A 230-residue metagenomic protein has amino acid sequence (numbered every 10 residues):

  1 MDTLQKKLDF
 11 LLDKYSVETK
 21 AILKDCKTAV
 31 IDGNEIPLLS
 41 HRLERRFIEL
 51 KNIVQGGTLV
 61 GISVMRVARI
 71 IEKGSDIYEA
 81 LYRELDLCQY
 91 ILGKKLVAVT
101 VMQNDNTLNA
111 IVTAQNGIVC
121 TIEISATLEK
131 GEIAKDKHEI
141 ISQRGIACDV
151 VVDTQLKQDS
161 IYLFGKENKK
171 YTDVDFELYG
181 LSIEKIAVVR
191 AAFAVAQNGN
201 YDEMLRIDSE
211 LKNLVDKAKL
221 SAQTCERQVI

Functional and structural regions predicted by a protein language model:
M1-I36, I186-I230: C-terminal helix-rich "cap/oligomerization" subdomain common to oxidoreductases
L11, A147-R206, R227-I230: C-terminal glycine/acidic-rich active-site capping loop/insertion
Y15, A29-V97, C225: Predominantly a Rossmann-like dinucleotide-binding segment in NAD(P)-dependent oxidoreductases
L23-T28, H41-E44, Q103-D105, T127-L128: Short beta->alpha connector loops
P37, S75, K130, Y179 (+1 more regions): Charge-dense, low-complexity intrinsically disordered segments
T58-L59, I118, N200, E226: Residue-level recognition of short, well-ordered coil/turn positions that link secondary-structure elements
E79-Q158, K185-N200, A218: Contiguous beta-strand/loop segments that form the cofactor/metal-binding neighborhood of enzyme cores
